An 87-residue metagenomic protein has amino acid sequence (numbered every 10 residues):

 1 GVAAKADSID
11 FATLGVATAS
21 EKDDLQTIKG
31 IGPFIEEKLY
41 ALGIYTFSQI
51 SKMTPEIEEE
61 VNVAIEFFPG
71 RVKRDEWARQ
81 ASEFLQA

Functional and structural regions predicted by a protein language model:
G1-K29, P33-A87: C-terminal extensions
